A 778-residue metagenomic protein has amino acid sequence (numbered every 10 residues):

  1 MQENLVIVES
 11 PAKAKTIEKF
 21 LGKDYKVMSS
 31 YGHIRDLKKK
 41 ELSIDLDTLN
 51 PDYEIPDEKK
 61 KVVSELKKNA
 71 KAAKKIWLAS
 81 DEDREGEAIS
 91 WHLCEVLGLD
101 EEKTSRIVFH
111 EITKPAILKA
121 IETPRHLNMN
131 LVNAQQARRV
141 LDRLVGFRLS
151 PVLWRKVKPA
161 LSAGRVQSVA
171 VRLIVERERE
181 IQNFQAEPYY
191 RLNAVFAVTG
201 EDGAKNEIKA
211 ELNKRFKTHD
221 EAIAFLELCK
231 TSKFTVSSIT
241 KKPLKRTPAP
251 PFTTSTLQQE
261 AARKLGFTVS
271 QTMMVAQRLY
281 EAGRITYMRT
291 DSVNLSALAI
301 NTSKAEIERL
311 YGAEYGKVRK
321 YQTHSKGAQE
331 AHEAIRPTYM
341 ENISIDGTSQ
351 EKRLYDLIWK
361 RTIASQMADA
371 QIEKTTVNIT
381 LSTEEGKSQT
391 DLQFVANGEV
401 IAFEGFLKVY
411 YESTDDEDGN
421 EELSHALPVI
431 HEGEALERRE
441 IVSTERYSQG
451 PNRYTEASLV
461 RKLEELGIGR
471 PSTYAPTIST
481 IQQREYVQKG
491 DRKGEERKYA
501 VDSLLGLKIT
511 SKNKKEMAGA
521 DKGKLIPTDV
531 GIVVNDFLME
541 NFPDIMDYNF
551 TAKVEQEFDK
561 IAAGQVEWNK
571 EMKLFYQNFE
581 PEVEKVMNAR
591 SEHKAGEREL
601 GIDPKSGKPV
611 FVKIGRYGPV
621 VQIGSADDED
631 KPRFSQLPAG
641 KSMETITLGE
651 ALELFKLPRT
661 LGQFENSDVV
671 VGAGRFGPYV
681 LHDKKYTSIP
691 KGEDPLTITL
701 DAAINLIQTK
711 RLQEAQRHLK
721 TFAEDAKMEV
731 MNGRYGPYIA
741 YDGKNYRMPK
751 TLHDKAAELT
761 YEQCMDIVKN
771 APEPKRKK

Functional and structural regions predicted by a protein language model:
M1-R139, R148, G312, R319 (+2 more regions): Intrinsically disordered, low-complexity regulatory segments
Q2-N4, T16, Y25, S150 (+4 more regions): Basic, low-complexity terminal or inter-domain segments flanking catalytic cores
D52-Y53, S80-E82, L99-S105, P124-V132 (+6 more regions): Short, polar/flexible loop-turn hinges at active-site or ligand-entry regions and domain interfaces
I112-A194, K241-K245: C-terminal or mid-to-C-terminal helical accessory/interaction module adjacent to the motor/catalytic core
F216-P250, H431-E437, T444-E445, N549 (+1 more regions): Metal- or metallocofactor-binding catalytic centers and their adjacent structured scaffolds across diverse enzyme
F234-Q259, A328-E341, E437-E440: Residues forming anionic-ligand binding surfaces in small-molecule and nucleic-acid pockets of primarily soluble enzymes
Q258-E260, K264-Q271: A conserved hydrophobic secondary-structure block that centers on an alpha-helix together with its immediately flanking
